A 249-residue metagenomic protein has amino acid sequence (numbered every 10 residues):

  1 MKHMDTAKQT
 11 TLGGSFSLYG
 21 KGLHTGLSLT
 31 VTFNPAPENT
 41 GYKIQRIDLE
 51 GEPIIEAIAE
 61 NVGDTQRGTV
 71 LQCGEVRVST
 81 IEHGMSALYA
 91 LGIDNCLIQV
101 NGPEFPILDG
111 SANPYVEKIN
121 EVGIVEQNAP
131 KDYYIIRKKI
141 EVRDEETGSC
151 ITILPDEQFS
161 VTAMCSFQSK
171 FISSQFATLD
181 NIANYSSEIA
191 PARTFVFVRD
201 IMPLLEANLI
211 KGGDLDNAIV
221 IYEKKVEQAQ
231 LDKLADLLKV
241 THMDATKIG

Functional and structural regions predicted by a protein language model:
M1-G249: Short acidic-hydrophobic catalytic motif
